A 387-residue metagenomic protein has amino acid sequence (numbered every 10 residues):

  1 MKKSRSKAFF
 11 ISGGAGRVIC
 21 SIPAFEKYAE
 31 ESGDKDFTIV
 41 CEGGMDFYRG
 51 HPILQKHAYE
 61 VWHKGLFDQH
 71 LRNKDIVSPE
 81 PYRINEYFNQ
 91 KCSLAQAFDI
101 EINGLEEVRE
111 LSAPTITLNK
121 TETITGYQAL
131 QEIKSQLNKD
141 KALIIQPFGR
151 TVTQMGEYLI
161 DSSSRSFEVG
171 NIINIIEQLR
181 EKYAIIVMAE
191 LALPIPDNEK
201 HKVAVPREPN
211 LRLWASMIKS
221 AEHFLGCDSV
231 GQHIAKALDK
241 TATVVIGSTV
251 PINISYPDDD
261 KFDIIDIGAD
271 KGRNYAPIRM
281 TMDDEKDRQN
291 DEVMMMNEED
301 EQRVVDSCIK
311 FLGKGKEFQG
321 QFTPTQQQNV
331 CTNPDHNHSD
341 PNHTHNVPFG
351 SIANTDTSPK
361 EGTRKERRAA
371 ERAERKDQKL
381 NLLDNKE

Functional and structural regions predicted by a protein language model:
M1-A97, S216, G231-H233: Active-site and donor-binding regions of nucleotide-sugar-utilizing enzymes
S6-A8, A142, H223: Structural motif
I19, Y158-I252: Donor-binding and catalytic core of enzymes assembling or modifying cell-surface/extracellular glycoconjugates
E80-E86, A113, T125-D197, S248-T249 (+1 more regions): Active-site donor-nucleotide binding/catalytic segment of nucleotide-sugar enzymes
I84-E132, D258-T332: Leloir-type glycosyltransferase catalytic cores
F318, F322, V330-C331, V347-I352 (+1 more regions): Hydrophobic/aromatic hotspots within intrinsically disordered, low-complexity regions
Q328-G350, R368, R372: Histidine-centered metal-binding segments
R364-K379: Basic, mixed-charge low-complexity alpha-helical segments
